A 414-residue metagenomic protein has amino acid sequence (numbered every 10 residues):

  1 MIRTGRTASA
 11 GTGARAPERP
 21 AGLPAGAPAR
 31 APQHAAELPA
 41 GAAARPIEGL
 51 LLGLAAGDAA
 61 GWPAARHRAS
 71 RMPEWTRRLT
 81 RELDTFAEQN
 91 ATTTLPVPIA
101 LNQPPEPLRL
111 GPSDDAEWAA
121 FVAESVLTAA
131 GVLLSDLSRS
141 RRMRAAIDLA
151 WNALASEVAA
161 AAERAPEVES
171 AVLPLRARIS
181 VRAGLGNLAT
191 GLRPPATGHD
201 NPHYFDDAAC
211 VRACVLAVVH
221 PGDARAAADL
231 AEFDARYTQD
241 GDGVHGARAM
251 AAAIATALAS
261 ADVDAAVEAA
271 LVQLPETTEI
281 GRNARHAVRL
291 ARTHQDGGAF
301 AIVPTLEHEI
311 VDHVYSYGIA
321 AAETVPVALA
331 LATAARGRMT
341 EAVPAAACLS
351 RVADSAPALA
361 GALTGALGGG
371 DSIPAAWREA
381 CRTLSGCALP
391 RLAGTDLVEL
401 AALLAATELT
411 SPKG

Functional and structural regions predicted by a protein language model:
M1-R15, G22, G26-G414: Structured, active/binding-site neighborhoods that engage oxygen-rich ligands
